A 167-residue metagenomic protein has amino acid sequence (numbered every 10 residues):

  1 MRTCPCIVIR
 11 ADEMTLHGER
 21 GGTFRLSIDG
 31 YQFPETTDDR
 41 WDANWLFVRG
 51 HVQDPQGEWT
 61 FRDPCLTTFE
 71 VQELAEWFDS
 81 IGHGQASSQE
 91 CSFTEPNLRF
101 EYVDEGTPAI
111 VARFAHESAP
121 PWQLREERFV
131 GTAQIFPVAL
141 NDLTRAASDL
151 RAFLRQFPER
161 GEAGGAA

Functional and structural regions predicted by a protein language model:
R2-I7, T15-H17: Glycine/proline-rich low-complexity segments that form flexible loops, beta-turns, and polyproline
I9-A11, G18-T36: N-terminal intrinsically disordered, cationic/polar leader segments that include organellar targeting peptides
H17-E19, S27-D29, Q53, T94 (+3 more regions): A structural detector for beta-sheet-dominated domains
G30-Q32, V52-Q56, T67, H116-P120: Beta-strand elements of well-folded, non-transmembrane domains
R40-Q85: Short, well-structured hydrophobic secondary-structure segments
S80-R99, Q156-A167: Short glycine-rich, low-complexity/disordered patches
S88-V130: Amphipathic protein-protein interaction modules
A115-A167: Mixed-charge, glycine-accented linear interaction segment located at domain edges/termini
